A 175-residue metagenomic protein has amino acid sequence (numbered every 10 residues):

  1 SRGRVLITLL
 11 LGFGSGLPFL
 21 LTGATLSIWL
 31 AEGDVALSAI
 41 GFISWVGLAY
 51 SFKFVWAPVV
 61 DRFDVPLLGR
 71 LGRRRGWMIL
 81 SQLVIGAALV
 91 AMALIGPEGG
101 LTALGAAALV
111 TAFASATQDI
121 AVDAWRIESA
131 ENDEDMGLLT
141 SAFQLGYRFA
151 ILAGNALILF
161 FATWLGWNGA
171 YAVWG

Functional and structural regions predicted by a protein language model:
S1-Y50: Helix-loop boundary and gating motifs at the non-cytosolic
L9, G41-S44, G72-R75, I79 (+1 more regions): Conserved glycine-rich helix-kink/hinge and helix-boundary motifs of the Major Facilitator Superfamily
A39-P66, I85: Central cavity-lining transmembrane alpha-helices of secondary-active solute carriers, predominantly the Major
A49-F54, G137-A162: Glycine-rich segments within core transmembrane alpha-helices of 12-TM secondary carriers
P58-V65, V90-P97, L152-A172: Transmembrane alpha-helix termini and helix-breaking/packing motifs in multi-pass membrane transporters
P66, G76-G99: C-terminal ends and interior cores of transmembrane alpha-helices in multi-pass membrane transporters/permeases
I79-A87, G105-A106, G169-G175: Symmetry-related core transmembrane helices of the 12-TM Major Facilitator Superfamily/SLC fold
A107-G146: Cytoplasmic helix-loop-helix junction between adjacent transmembrane helices in 12-TM secondary transporters
